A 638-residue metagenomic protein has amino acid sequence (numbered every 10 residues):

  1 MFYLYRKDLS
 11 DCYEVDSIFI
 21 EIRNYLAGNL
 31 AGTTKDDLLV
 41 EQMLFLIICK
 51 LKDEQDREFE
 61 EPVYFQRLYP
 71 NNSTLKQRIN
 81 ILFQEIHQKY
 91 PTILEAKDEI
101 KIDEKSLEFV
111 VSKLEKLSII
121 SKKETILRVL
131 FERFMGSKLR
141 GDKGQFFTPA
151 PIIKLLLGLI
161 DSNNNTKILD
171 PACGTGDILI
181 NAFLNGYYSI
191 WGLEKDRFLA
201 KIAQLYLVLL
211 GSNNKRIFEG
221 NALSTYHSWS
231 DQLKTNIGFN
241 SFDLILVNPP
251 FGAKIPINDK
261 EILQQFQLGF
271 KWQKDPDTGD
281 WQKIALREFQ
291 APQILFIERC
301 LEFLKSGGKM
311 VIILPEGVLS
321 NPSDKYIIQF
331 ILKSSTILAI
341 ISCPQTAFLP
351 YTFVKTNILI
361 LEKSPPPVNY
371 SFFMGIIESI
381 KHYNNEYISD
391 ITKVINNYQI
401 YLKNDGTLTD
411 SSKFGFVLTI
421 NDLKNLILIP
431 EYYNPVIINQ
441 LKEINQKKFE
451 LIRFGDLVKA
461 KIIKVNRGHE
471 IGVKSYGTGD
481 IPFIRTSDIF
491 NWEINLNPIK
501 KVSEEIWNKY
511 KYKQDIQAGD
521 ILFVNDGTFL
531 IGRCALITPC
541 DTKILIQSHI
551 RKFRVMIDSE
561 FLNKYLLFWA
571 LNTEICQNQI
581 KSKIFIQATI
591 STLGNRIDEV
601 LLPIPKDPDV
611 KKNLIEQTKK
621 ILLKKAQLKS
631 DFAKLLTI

Functional and structural regions predicted by a protein language model:
F2-R6, P350-E450: Flexible, glycine-/basic-rich loop-and-beta segments that form/coincide with the SAM-dependent methyltransferase
T34, E41-S137: Long recognition/docking surfaces used for binding and targeting
D142-V247, G252-L263, L314-G317, I327-I328 (+1 more regions): Conserved S-adenosyl-L-methionine
N248, N445-W492, I590: Low-complexity, Lys/Gly-biased intrinsically disordered segments
W281-L361: Conserved Class I SAM-dependent methyltransferase catalytic core
L359, K543-R551, I584-D609: A short glycine-rich beta-alpha junction/loop motif
Y401-H469, I604-I638: Non-catalytic DNA-recognition/assembly elements of restriction-modification systems
R485, Y512-Q514, A518-L571: A short beta-sheet element
